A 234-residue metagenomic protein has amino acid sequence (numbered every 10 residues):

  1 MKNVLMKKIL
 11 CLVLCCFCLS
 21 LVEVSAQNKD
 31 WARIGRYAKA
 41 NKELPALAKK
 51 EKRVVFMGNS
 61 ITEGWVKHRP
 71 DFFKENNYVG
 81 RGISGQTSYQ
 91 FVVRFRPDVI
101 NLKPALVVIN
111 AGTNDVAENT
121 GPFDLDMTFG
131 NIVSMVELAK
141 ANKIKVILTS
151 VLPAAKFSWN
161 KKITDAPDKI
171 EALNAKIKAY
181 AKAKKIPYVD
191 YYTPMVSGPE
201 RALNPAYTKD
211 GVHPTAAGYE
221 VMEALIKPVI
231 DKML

Functional and structural regions predicted by a protein language model:
M1-Q27: Bacterial Sec-dependent N-terminal signal peptides
C15-F17, P153-L234: Catalytic His-Asp segment of secreted/periplasmic serine-dependent ester chemistry enzymes
S25-L106: Serine-esterase "nucleophile elbow" of acetyl-processing enzymes
G64, S88, V116, K156 (+1 more regions): Generic structural signal for helix capping and beta-alpha/helix-loop junctions
R81-S84, A111-G112, V116: Cell-envelope and extracellular/periplasmic
V108-G112, I132-V133, I147-T149: Conserved, well-ordered alpha-helix/loop/beta-strand core segments that scaffold catalytic motifs
D124-V133, I170-L173: Charged helix-capping and loop-helix junction motifs
N142-I144: A short helix->loop->beta-strand "cap" motif at the edges of active sites that frequently abuts
